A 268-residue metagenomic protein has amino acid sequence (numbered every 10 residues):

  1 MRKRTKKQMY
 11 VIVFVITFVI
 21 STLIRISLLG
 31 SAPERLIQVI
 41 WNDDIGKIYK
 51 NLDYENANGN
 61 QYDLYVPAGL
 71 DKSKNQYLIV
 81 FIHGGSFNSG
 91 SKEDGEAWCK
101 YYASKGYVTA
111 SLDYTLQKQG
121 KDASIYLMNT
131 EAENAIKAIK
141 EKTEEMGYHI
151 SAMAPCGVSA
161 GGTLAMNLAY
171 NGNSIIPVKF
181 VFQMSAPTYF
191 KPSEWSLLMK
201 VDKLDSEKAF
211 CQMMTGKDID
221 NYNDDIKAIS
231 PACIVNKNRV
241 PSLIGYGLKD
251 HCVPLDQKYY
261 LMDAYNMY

Functional and structural regions predicted by a protein language model:
L29-S73: N-terminal cap/lid segment of alpha/beta-hydrolase-fold proteins
G30-I40, N167-D220: Hydrolase active-site cap/lid region
Y54-E55, G90-C99, A110-A152: Catalytic nucleophile-loop/oxyanion-hole region of alpha/beta-hydrolase and closely related hydrolase-like folds
N75-G84: Short beta-strand element of the alpha/beta-hydrolase
P155-G157, M184, G245: Short beta-strand immediately N-terminal to the catalytic nucleophile in serine-hydrolase-like folds
G157-N167: Glycine-rich nucleophile elbow surrounding the catalytic serine of serine-hydrolase chemistry
N238, I244-Y246, D250: Short beta-strand/loop motif that positions the catalytic acidic residue of the alpha/beta-hydrolase fold
H251-Y260: Conserved alpha/beta-hydrolase "acid-adjacent" motif
